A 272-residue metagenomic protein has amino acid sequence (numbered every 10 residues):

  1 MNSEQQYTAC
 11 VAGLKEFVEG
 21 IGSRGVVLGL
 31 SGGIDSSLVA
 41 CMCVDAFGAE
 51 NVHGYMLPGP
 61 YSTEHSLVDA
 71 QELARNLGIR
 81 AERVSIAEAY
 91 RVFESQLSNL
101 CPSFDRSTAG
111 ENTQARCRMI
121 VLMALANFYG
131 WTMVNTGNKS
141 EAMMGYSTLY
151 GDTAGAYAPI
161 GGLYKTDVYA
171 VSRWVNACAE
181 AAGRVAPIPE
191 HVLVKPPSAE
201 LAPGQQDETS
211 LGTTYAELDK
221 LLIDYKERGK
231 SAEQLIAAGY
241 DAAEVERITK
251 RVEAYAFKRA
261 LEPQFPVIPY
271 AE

Functional and structural regions predicted by a protein language model:
M1-S31, S36-E272: ATP/NTP-dependent adenylation/nucleotidyl-transfer catalytic domains that generate, transfer, or process NMP-activated
